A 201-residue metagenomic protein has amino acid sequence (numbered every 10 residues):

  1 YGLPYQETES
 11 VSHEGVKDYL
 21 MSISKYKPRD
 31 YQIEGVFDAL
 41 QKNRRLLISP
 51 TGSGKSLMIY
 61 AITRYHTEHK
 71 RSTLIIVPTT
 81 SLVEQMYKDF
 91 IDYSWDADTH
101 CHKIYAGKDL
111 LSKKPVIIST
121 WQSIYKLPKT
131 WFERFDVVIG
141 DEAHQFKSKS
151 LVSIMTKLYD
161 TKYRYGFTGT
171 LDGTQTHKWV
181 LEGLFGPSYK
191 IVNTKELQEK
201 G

Functional and structural regions predicted by a protein language model:
Y1-Y5: Charged, low-complexity intrinsically disordered regions
T8-I48: Conserved pre-motif I regulatory segment
K42-H66: Walker A/P-loop
L47, I75, I117-S119, V138 (+1 more regions): Hydrophobic positions in the central parallel beta-sheet of the AAA+
H66-T73, S94-D98, K162, Y189: Post-Walker A helix-loop "phosphate-sensing" segment adjacent to the P-loop in P-loop NTPases
T73, T80-G107: Conserved helix-turn-beta segment of the N-terminal RecA-like "Helicase ATP-binding" lobe in SF1/SF2 helicases
A106-V137, S148-S153: Conserved helix/coil segment N-terminal to the catalytic DExD/H
D136-V137, H144-G201: Post-DEXD/H (motif II) to motif III coupling segment of the RecA-like Helicase ATP-binding lobe
